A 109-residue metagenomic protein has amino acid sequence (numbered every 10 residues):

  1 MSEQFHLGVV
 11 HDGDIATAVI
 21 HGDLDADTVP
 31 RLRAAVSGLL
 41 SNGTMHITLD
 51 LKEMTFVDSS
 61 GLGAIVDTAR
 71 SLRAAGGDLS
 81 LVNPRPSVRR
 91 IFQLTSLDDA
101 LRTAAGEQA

Functional and structural regions predicted by a protein language model:
M1-F56, D67-A109: STAS-like cytosolic regulatory interaction modules
